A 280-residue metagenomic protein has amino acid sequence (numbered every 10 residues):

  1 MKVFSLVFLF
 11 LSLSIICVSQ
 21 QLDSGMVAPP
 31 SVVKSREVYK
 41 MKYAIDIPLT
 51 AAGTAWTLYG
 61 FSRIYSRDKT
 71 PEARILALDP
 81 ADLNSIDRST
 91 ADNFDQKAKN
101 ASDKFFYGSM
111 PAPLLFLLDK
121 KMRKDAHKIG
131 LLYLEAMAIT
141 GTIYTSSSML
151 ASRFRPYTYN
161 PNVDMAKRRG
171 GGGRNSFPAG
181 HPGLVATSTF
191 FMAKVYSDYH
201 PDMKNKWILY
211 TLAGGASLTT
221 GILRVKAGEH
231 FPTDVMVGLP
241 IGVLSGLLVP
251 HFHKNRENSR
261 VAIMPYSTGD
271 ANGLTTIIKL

Functional and structural regions predicted by a protein language model:
V3-T50, Y59-S66, K128, A136-L280: Replace "edges of transmembrane helices
Y65-P80: Interfacial/capping segments of alpha-helical transmembrane domains
N84-P111: Interfacial helix-start motif at the membrane-water boundary
K99-F105, R123, Y266-N272: Solvent-exposed loop/turn segments connecting transmembrane beta-strands in outer-membrane beta-barrel proteins
K99-F106, L131, E135, G180: Alpha-helical transmembrane segments of integral membrane proteins, emphasizing hydrophobic/aromatic residues
S109-L114, L244: Well-ordered alpha-helical segments within folded domains of soluble proteins
L114-M122: Conserved, well-structured interaction surfaces
